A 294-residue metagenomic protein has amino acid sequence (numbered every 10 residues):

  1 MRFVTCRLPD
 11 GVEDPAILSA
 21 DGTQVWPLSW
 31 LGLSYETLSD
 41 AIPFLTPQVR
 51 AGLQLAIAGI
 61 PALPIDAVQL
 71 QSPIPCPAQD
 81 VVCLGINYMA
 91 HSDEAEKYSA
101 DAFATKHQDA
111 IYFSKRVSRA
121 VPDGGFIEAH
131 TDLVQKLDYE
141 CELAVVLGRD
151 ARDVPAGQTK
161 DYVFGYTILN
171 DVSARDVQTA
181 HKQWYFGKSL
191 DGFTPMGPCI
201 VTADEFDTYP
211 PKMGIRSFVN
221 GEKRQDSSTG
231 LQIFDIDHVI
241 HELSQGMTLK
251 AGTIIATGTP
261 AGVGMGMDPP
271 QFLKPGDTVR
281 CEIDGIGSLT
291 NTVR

Functional and structural regions predicted by a protein language model:
M1-K106, A110, R280: N-terminal non-catalytic cap/leader segment that marks the start of a structured domain
V4, Q71-P73, A100-F103, E128-L137 (+3 more regions): A generic local secondary-structure boundary/capping motif
R7, C83-L84, S114, D138-G148 (+3 more regions): Short beta-strand segments
L8-D10, L18-Q24, L147-R149, A203 (+2 more regions): Short acidic-glycine loop/turn motifs at beta-strand connectors
E13, V49-Q54, P61-Q69, P73 (+3 more regions): Catalytic-pocket segment enriched in acidic/His residues
A100-V121, Y139, K274-G285: Structural signature of FAD isoalloxazine-binding scaffolds in flavoprotein oxidoreductases
A102-K115, Q158-W184, L190-D191, Q232-D235: Flexible glycine-rich active-site/ligand-binding loops centered on an Asp-His dyad
V121-T159, F164, L169-S173: Non-heme Fe(II) oxygenase catalytic core, chiefly the N-lobe of the double-stranded beta-helix
